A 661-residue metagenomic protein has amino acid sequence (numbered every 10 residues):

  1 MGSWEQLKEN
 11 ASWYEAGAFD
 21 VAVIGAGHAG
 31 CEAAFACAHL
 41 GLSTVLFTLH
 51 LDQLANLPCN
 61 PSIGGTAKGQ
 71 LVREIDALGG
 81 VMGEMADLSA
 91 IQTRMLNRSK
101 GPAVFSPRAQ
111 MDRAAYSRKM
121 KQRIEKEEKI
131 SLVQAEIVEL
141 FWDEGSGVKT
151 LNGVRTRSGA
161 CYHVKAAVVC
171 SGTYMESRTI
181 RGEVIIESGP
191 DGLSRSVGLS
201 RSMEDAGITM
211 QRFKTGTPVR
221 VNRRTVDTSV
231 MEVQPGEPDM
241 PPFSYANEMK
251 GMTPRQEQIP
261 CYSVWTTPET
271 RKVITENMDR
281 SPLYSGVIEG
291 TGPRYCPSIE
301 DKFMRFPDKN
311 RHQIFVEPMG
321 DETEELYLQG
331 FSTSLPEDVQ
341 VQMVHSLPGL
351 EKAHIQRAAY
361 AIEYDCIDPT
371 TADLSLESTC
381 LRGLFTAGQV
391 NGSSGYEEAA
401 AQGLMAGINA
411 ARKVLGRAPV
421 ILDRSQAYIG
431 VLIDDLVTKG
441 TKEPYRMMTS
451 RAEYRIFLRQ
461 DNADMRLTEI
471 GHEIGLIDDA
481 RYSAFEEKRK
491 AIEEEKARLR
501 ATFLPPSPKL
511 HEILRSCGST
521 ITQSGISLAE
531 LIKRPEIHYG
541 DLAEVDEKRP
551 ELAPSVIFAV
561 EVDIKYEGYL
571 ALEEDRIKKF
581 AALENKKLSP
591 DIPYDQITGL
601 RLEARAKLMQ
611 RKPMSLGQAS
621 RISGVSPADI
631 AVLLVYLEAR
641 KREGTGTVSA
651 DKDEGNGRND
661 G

Functional and structural regions predicted by a protein language model:
E15-A29: Beta1/beta-strand and adjacent pyrophosphate-binding region of the FAD-binding site in flavoprotein oxidoreductases
G17, R157-A166: Core beta-strand elements of the Rossmann-like FAD/NAD(P) dinucleotide-binding domain in flavoenzyme oxidoreductases
F35-W142, C170-P190, S194, G198-L199 (+2 more regions): Conserved N-terminal/central alpha/beta ligand/cofactor-binding core
H50-D52, R201-V341, I429, I433 (+2 more regions): An anion/pyrophosphate-binding glycine-rich loop and adjacent beta-alpha core in soluble alpha-beta enzymes
F141-A160: Conserved beta-strand-loop-beta-strand element in the redox core of flavoprotein oxidoreductases
F315, Y327-N391, I421-D434, A553-K607 (+1 more regions): A glycine-rich dinucleotide-binding beta-alpha-beta segment and adjacent secondary-structure elements that constitute
A399-V420: Internal hydrophobic alpha-helix adjacent to the cofactor/substrate pocket in enzyme cavities
R451, F457, T468-D629, V635-T645 (+1 more regions): Extended, charge-enriched "interface" segments that sit outside catalytic cores
